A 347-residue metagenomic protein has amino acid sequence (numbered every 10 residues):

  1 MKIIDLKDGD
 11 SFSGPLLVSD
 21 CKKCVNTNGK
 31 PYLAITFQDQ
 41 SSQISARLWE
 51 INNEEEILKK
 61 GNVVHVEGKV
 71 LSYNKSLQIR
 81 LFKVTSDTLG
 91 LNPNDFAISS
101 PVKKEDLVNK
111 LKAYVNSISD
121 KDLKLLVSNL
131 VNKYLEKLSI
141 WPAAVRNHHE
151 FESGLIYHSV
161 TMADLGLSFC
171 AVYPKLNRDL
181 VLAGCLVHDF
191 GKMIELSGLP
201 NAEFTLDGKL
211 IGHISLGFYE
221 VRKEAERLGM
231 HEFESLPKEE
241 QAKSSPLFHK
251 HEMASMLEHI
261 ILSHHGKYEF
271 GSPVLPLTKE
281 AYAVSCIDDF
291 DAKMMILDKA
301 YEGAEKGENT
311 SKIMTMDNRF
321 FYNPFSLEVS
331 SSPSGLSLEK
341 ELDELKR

Functional and structural regions predicted by a protein language model:
M1-S13: OB-fold nucleic-acid-binding modules
L16, G61, M162, I261 (+1 more regions): Divalent metal-coordination and catalytic microenvironments
C21-P31, I44-R47, I51-F96: OB-fold single-stranded nucleic acid-binding module
A34-D39, G198: Short, acidic/hydrophobic/Gly-rich beta-strand patch recurrent on exposed beta strands that often constitutes part
L89-L210, P246: Acidic/His-rich, divalent-metal-binding segments that scaffold phosphate/diphosphate chemistry
N147, S168-A304: Divalent metal-dependent catalytic cores for phosphoryl transfer on phosphate-bearing substrates
E280-R347: Acidic, carboxylate-rich catalytic segments that either coordinate divalent cations
